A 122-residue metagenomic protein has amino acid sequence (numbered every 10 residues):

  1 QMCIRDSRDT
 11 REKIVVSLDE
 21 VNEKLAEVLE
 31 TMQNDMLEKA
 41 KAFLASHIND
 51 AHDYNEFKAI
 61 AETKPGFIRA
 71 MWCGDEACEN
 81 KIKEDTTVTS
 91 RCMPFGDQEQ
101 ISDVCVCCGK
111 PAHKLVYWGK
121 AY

Functional and structural regions predicted by a protein language model:
Q1, R5-Y122: NTP/phosphate- and nucleic-acid-binding module
